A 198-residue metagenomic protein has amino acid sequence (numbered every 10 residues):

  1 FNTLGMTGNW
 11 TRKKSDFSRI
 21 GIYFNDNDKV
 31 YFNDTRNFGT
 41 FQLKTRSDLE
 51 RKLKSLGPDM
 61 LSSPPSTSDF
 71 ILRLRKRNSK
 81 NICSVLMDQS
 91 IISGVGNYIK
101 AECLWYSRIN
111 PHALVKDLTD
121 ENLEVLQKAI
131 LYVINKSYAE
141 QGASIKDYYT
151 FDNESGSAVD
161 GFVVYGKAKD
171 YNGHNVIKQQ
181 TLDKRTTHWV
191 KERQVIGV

Functional and structural regions predicted by a protein language model:
F1-S93, I99-Y106, L114, K191: Phosphate/anion-contacting hairpin/loop surfaces
R73-V198: Basic, nucleic-acid-binding surfaces and adjacent catalytic neighborhoods in DNA/RNA-processing proteins
